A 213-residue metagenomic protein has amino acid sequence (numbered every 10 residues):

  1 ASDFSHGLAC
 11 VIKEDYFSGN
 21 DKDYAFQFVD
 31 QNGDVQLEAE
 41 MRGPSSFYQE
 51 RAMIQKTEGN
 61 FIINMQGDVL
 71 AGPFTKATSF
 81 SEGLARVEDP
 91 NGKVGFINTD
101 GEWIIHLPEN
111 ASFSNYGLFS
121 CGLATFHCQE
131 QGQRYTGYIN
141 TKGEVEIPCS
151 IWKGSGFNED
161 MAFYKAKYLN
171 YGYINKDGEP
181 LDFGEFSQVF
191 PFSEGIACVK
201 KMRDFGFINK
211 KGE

Functional and structural regions predicted by a protein language model:
A1-E213: Residue-level detector of conserved, function-critical positions
